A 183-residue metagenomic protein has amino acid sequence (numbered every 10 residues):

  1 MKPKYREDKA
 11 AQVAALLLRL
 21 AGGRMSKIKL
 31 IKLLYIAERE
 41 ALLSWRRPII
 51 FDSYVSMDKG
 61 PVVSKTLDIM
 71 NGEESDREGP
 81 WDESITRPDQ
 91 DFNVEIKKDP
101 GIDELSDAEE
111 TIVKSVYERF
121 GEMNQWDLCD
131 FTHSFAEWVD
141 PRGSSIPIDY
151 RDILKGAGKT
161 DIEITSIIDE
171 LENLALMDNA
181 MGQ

Functional and structural regions predicted by a protein language model:
M1-Q183: Domain-edge interaction signal
